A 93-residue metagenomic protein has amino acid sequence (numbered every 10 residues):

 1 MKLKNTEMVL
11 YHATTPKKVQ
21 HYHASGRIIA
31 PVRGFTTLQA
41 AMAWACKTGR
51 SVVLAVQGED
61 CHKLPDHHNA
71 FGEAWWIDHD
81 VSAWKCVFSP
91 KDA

Functional and structural regions predicted by a protein language model:
L3, M8-R27, G49-A93: Active-site and NAD+-binding cores of ADP-ribose-processing enzymes
R27-T36: A short, exposed loop/beta-hairpin motif centered on an aromatic-Gly-Thr core
T36-G49: A short, charged, amphipathic alpha-helix used as a generic interaction element across diverse proteins
